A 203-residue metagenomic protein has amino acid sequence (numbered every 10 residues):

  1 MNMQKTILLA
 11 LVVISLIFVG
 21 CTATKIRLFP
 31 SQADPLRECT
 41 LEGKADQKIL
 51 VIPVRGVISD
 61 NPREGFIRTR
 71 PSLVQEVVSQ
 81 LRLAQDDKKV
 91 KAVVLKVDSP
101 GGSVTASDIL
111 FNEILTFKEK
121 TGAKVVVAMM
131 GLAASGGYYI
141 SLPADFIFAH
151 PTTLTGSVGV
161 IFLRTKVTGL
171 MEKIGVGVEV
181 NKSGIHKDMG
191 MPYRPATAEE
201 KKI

Functional and structural regions predicted by a protein language model:
M1-L8: Bacterial N-terminal signal peptides that target proteins for export
A10-F18: Bacterial N-terminal signal peptides
G20-A123, L132-I203: Small-residue-centered hinge/linker elements
